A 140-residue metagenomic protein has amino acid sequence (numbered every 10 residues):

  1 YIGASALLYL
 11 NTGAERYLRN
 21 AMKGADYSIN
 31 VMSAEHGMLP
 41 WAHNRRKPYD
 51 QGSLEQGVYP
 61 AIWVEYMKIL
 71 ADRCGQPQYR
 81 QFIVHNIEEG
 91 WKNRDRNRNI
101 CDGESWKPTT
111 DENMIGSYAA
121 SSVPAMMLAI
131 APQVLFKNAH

Functional and structural regions predicted by a protein language model:
I2-T12: Pocket-lining segment of extracytoplasmic ligand-binding domains
R16, M22-H140: CBM-like carbohydrate-recognition segments
